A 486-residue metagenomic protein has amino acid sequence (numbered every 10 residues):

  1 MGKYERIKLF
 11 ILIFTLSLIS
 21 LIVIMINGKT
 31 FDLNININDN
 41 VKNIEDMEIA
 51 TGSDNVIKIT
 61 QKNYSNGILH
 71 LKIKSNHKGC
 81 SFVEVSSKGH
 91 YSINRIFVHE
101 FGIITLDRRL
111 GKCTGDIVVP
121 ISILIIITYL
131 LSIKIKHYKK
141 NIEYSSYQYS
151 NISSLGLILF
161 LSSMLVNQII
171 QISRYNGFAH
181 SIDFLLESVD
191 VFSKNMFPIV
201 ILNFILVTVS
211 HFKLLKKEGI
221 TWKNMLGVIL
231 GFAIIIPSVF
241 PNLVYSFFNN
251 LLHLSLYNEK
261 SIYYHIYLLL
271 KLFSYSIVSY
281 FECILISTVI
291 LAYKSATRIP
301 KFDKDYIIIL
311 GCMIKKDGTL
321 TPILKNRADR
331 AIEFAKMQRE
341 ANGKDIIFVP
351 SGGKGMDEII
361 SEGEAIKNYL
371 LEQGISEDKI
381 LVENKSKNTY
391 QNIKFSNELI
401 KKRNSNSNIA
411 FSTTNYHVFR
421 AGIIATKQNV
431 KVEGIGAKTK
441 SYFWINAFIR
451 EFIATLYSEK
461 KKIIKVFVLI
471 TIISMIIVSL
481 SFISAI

Functional and structural regions predicted by a protein language model:
G2-D32, F97-K301, K402-N408, S412-I486: Extended hydrophobic blocks
L33-D39: A short, amphipathic beta-strand motif
D39-S65: Short, solvent-exposed loop/linker segments at beta-strand-coil boundaries, enriched for Pro/Gly and Ser/Thr
S65, S75-V83: Glycine-centered tight-turn and secondary-structure capping sites
G67-L71: Short strand-edge motifs at loop-to-beta-strand transitions and within beta-strands of extracellular beta-rich domains
K72-K74, T414: Extracytoplasmic loops/domains of multi-pass membrane proteins
K88-I93: Short, exposed coil/turn segments at beta-strand boundaries within extracellular/luminal domains
V289-I290, A296-A447: A structural signal for short, hydrophobic/glycine-enriched beta-strand patches
